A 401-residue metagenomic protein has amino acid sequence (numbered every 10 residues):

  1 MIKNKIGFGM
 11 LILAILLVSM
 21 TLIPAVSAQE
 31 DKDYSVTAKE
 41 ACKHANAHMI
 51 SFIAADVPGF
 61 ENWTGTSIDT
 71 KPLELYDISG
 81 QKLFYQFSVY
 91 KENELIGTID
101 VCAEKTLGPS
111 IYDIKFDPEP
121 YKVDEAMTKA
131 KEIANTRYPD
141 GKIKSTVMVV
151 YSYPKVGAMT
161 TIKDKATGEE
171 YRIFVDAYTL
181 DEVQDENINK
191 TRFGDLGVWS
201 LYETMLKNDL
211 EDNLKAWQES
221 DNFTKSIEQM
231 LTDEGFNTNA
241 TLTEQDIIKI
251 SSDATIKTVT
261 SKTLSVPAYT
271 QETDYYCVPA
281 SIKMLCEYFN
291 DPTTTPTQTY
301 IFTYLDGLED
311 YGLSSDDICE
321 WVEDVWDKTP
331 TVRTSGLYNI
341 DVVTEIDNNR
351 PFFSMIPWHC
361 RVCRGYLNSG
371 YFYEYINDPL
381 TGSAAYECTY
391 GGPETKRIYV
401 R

Functional and structural regions predicted by a protein language model:
I2-I12: Bacterial N-terminal signal peptides that target proteins for export
L11-T21: Bacterial N-terminal signal peptides
S19-K32: Sec-dependent signal peptide cleavage junction
E30-F84, S88-I143, K163-K165, C286 (+1 more regions): Conserved active-site-adjacent core of cysteine acyl-enzyme catalytic domains
K43-Y76, G80, V175-Y311, S369-Y371: Active-site-adjacent structural segments surrounding the nucleophilic cysteine of cysteine proteases and isopeptidases
F87-Y121, V150-K207: Autoinhibitory propeptides
V123-M159, V198-I227, T232-D233: A short, charged
